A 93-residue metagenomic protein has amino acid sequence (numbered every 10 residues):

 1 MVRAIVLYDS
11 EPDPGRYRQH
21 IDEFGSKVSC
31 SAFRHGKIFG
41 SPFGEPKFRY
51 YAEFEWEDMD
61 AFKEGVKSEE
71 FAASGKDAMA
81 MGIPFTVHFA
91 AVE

Functional and structural regions predicted by a protein language model:
M1-K67, V87-E93: Short S/T/G/P-rich N-terminal loop/turn motif that feeds into the first structured element of a domain
S29, A73-K76: Short arginine-rich
V66, G75-A78: Short, flexible helix/strand-to-coil boundary loops that buttress conserved ligand/catalytic motifs in alpha/beta
